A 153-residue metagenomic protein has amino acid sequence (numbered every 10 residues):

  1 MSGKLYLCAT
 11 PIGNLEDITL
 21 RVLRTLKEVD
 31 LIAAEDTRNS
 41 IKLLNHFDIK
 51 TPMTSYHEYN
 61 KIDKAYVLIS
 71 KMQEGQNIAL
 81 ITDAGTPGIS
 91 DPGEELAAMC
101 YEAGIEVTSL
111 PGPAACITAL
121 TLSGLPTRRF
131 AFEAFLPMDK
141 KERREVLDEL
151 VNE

Functional and structural regions predicted by a protein language model:
M1-Y59: Glycine-rich, flexible N-terminal cofactor/catalytic loop recognition
S2-G3, T118-E153: Beta-strand/loop-alpha-helix module characteristic of Rossmann-like adenine-cofactor folds
N14, I18, K64, G85 (+3 more regions): Helical mechanochemical/support elements of P-loop NTPase systems and associated helical scaffolds
V22-E28, K71, L96-A103, E149-L150: Catalytic-core regions built around general acid/base machinery
N45-K50, M72, G93-E94: Glycine-rich loop at the start of a catalytic domain that most often binds anionic cofactors/ligands
T54-I62, F135-K140: Conserved helicase motor
D63-I69: Conserved helicase ATPase core of P-loop NTP-dependent helicases/translocases
E74-E133: Short glycine-cluster motifs
